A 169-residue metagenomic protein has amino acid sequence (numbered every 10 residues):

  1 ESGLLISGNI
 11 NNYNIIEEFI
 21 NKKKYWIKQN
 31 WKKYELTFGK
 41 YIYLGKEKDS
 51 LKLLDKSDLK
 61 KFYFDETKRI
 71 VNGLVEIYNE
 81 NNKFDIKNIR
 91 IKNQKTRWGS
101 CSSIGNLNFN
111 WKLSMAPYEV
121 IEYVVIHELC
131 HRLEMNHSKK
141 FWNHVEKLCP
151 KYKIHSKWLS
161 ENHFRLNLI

Functional and structural regions predicted by a protein language model:
E1-Y123, R132-I169: Active-site-proximal or metal-binding-adjacent scaffold patches in catalytic folds
E128: Walker B catalytic acidic pair
